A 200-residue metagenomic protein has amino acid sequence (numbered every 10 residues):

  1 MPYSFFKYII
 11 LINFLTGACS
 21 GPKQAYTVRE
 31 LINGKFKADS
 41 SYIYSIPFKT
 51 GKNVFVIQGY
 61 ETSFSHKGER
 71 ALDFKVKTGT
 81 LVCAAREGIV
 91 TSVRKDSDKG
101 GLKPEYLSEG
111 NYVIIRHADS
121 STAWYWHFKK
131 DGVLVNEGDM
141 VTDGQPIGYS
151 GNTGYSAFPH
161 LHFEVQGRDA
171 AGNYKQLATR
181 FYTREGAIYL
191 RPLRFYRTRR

Functional and structural regions predicted by a protein language model:
P2-L11: Sec-dependent signal peptide recognition, specifically the positively charged N-region followed immediately by
T16-A18: C-terminal motif of bacterial Sec signal peptides marking the signal peptidase cleavage site
S20-G110, R191-R200: Surface-exposed, glycine-biased beta-strand/turn segments
T27, I32-N33, Y42-Y44, D139-T142 (+1 more regions): Acidic, glycine-rich catalytic/binding loops that coordinate metals and/or anionic ligands
Q58, S92, H127-K130, Y149-N152 (+1 more regions): A residue-level detector for short acidic-glycine micro-motifs
V82, G88-V90, G138-S150: A structural signal for short beta-strand/turn segments enriched in small hydrophobics and glycine
V93-E105, Q145-L161: Flexible, gly/ser-rich surface segments that form the specificity/activation loops bordering the active-site cleft
S121-G144: Short histidine-centered loop motifs in beta-beta connectors
